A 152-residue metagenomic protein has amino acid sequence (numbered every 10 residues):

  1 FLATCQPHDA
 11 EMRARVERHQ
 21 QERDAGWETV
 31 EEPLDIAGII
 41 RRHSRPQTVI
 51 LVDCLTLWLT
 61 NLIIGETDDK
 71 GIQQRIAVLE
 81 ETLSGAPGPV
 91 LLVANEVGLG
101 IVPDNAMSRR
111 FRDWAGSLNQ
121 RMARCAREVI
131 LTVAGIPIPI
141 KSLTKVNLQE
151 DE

Functional and structural regions predicted by a protein language model:
F1-R45: Conserved P-loop
H19, L51, N95: Conserved RecA-like P-loop NTPase ATPase core
L34, L57-E152: Replace "adjacent to P-loop NTPase cores in ATP/GTP-dependent enzymes" with "adjacent to NTP-binding cores
R45-P46, A77: Catalytic phosphate/metal-binding cores of nucleic-acid and nucleotide-processing enzymes, i.e., regions that mediate
P46-T48, G88-P89: Short coil/turn segments at beta-strand junctions that form active-site/ligand-binding loops
V49-W58: A basic- and aromatic-enriched beta-loop-alpha substructure that forms the phosphate/nucleotide- and DNA/RNA-contacting
